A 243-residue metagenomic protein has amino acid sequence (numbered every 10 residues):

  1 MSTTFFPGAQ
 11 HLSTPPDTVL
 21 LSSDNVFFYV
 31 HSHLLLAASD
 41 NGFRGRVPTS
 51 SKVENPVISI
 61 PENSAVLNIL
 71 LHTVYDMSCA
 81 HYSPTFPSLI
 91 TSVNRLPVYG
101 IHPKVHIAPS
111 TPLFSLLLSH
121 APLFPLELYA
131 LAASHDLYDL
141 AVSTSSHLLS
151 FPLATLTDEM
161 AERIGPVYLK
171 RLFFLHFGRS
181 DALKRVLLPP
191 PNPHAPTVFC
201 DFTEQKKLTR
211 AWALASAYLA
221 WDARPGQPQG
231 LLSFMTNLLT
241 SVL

Functional and structural regions predicted by a protein language model:
M1-Y82, N94, S216-L243: BTB/POZ (also called T1 in voltage-gated K+ channels) oligomerization domain detector
A65-N68, H72, I90, L126 (+1 more regions): Amphipathic alpha-helical interface elements that mediate macromolecular binding in regulatory proteins
H72, T91-N94, A130-L131, S146: Residue-level signature of alpha-solenoid helical repeat scaffolds
T85-L89, A121-F124: Generic helix N-cap/helix-start motif at coil->alpha-helix transitions
P97-I101, D136: Ankyrin-repeat interhelical turn detector
I107-T111, S115-L243: Acidic, serine/threonine- and proline-rich low-complexity regulatory tracts
